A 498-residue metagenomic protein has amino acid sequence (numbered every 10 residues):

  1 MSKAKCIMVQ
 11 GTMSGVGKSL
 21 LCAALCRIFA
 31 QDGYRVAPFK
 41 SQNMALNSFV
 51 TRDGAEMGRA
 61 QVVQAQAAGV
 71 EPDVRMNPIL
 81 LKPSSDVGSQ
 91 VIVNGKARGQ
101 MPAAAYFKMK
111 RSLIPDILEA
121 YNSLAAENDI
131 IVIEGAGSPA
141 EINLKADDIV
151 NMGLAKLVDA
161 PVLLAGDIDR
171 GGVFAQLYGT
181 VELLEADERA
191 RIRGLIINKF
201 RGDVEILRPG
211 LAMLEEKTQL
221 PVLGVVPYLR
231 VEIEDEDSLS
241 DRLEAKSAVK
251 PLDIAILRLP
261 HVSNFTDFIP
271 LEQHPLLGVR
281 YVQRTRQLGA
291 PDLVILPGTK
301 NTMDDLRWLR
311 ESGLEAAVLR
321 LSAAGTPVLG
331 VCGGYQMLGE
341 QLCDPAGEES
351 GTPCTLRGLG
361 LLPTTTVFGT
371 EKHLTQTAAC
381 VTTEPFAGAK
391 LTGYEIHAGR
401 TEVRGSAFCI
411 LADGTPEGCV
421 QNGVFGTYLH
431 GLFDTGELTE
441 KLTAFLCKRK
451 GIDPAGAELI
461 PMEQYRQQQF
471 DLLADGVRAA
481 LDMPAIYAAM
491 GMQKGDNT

Functional and structural regions predicted by a protein language model:
M1-S322, P327, D344-G347, T370-E371 (+1 more regions): Flexible phosphate-sensing "switch/lid" loops adjacent to ATP/NTP-binding sites across phosphate-transfer
A190-I192, E340, L356: Core-facing hydrophobic residues within beta-strands of well-ordered domains
C332: Catalytic nucleophile serine of serine hydrolases, specifically the conserved "nucleophile elbow" pentapeptide
M337: Conserved catalytic-site region of short-chain dehydrogenase/reductase
E348-T375, V381: Conserved P-loop NTPase catalytic core
